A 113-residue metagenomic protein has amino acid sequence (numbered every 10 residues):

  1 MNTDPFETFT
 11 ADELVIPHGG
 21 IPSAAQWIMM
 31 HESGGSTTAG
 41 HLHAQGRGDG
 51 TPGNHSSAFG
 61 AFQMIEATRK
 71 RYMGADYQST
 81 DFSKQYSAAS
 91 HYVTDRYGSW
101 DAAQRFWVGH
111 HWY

Functional and structural regions predicted by a protein language model:
M1-G20: N-terminal secretory leader/proregion of peptide precursors and effectors
G20-Y113: Peptidoglycan cell-wall recognition and remodeling modules
